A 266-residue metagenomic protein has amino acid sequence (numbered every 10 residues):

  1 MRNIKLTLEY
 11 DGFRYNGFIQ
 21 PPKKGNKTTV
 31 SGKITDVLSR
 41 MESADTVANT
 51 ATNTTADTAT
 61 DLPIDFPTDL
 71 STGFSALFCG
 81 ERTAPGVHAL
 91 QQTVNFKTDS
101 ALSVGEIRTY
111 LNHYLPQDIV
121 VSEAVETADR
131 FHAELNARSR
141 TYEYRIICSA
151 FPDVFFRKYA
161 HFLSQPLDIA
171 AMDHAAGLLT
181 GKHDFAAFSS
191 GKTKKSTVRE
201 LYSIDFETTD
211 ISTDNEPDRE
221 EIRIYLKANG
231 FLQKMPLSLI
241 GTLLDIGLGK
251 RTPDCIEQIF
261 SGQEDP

Functional and structural regions predicted by a protein language model:
M1-A48, D61-P266: Structured-RNA-binding interfaces characteristic of tRNA pseudouridine synthases
A51-T60: Low-complexity, simple-sequence tandem-repeat tracts enriched in small residues
